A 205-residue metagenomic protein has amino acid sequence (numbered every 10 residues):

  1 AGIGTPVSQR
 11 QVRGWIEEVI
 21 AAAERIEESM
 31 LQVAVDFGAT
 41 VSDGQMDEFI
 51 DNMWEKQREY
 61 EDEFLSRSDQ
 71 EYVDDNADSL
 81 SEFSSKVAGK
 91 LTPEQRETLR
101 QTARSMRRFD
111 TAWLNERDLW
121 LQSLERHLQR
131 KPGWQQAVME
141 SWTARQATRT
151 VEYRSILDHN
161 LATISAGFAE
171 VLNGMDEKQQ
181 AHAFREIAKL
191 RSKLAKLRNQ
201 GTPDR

Functional and structural regions predicted by a protein language model:
A1-R205: Charge-rich (acidic/polar
